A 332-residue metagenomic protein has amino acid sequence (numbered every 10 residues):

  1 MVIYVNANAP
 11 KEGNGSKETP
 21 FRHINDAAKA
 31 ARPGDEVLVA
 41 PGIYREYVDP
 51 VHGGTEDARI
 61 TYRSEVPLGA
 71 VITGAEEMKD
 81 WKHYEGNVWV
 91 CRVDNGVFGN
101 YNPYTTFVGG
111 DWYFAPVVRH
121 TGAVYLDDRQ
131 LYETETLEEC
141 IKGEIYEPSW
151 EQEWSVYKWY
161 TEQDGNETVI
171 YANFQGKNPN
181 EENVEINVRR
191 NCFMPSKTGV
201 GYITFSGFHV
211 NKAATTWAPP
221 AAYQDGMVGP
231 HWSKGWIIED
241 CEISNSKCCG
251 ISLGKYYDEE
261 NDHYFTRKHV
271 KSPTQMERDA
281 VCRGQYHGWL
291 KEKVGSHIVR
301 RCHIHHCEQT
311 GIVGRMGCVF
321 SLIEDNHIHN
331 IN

Functional and structural regions predicted by a protein language model:
M1: Basic, glycine-rich
Y4-W232, I237, E242-S252, Y256-L290: Extracellular polysaccharide-degrading/modifying enzymes targeting complex plant/algal/animal polysaccharides
P41, Y202, G207, W232-G235 (+9 more regions): Structural position within Leucine-Rich Repeats
